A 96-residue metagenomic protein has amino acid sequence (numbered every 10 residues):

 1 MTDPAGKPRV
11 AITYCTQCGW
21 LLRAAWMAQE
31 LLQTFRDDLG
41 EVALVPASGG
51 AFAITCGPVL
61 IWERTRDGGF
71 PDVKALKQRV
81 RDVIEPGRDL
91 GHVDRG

Functional and structural regions predicted by a protein language model:
M1-G96: Domain-level signature for proteins that mediate thiol-based redox and metal-cofactor handling
